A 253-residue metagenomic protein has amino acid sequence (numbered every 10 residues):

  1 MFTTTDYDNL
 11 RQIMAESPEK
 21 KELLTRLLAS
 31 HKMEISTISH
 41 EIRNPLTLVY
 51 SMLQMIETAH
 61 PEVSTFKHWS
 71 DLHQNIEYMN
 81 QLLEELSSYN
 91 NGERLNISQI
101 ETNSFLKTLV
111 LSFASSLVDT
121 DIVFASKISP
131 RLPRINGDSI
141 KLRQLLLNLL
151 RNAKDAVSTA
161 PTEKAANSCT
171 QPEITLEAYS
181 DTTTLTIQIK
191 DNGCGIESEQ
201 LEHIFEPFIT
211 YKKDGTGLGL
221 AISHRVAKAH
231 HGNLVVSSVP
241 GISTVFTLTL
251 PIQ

Functional and structural regions predicted by a protein language model:
M1-S30: Conserved signal-transmission helix
F66-S116: Conserved DHp (HisKA) dimerization/phosphotransfer helix of two-component histidine kinases, i.e., the long coiled-coil
V123-P133, I140: Conserved catalytic submotifs in the C-terminal HATPase_c
K154-S180: ATP-lid-like helix-loop hinge signature
I196-P207: Short conserved segment of the HATPase_c
G219, S223: Short alpha-helical Gxxx[C/S/T] motif in the catalytic ATP-binding
